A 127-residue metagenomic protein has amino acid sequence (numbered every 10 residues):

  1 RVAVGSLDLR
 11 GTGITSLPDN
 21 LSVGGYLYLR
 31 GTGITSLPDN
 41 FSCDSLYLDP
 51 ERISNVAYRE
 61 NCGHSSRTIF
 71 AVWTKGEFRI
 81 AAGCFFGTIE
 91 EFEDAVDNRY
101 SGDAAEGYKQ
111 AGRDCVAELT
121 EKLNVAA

Functional and structural regions predicted by a protein language model:
R1-I53: A detector of tandem-repeat and repeat-rich interaction/domain scaffolds
G25-L27, A57, G107: Intrinsically disordered, low-complexity N-terminal regions enriched in serine/proline/glycine with scattered basic
C43-F85: Leucine-rich repeat domain C-terminal region
K75-G102: A hydrophobic, small-residue-rich beta->alpha segment in the mid-to-C-terminal subdomain of diverse proteins
G107-A127: Charged phosphate-binding loop/patch that engages nucleotide di/tri-phosphates or the phosphate backbone of nucleic
